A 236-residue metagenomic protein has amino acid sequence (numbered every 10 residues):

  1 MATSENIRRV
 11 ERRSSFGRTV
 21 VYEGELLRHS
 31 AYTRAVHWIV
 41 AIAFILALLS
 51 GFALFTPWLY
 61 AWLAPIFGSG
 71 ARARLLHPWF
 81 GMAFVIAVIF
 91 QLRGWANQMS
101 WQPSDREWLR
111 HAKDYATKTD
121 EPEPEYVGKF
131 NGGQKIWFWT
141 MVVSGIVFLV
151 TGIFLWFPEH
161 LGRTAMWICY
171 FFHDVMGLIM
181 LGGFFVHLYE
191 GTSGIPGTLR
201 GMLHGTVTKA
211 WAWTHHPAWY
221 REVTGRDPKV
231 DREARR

Functional and structural regions predicted by a protein language model:
M1-R236: Membrane-embedded alpha-helical bundles that constitute the cytochrome b-like, heme-associated redox core of multi-pass
